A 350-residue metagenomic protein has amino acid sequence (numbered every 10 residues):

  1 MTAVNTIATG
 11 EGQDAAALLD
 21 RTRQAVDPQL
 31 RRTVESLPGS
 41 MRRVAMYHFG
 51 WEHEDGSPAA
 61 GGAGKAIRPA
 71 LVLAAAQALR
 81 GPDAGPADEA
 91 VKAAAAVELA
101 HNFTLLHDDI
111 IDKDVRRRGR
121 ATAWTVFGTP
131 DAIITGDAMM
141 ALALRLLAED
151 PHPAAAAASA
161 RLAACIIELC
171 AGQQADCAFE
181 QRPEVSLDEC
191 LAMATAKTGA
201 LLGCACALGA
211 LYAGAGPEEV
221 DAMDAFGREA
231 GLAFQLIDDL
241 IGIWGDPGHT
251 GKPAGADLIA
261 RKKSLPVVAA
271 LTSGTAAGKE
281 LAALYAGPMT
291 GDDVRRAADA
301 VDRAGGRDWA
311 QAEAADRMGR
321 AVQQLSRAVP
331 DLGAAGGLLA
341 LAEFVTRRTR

Functional and structural regions predicted by a protein language model:
M1-V97, L106, I110-T125, Q174-F179 (+3 more regions): Conserved N-terminal diphosphate/IPP-binding helix and adjacent helical/loop segment of trans-prenyltransferase domains
A15, L19, L37, M41 (+8 more regions): Residue-level recognition of alpha-helical structural elements
R31, E35-L37, M41, G61-K65 (+2 more regions): All-alpha helical catalytic cores of prenyl diphosphate-utilizing isoprenoid enzymes
M41-A45, V115, I241-T250, G278-Y285 (+2 more regions): A glycine-biased, small/acidic residue-tolerant capping/turn segment at secondary-structure junctions
R43-A96, L142, L146-A148, L187-A230 (+2 more regions): Alpha-helical phosphate/pyrophosphate-handling elements in metalloenzyme active cores
V44-H48, A96, K113, R161-C165 (+5 more regions): Short acidic/histidine-centered micro-motifs embedded in hydrophobic/aromatic stretches that mark compact functional
A60, R117-M139, P183-T198, D221-A225 (+2 more regions): Divalent-cation-assisted or electrostatically stabilized phosphate/pyrophosphate-binding catalytic cores
A100-V115, A233-W244: Acidic (Asp/Glu-rich) catalytic motifs at the cytosolic membrane interface
